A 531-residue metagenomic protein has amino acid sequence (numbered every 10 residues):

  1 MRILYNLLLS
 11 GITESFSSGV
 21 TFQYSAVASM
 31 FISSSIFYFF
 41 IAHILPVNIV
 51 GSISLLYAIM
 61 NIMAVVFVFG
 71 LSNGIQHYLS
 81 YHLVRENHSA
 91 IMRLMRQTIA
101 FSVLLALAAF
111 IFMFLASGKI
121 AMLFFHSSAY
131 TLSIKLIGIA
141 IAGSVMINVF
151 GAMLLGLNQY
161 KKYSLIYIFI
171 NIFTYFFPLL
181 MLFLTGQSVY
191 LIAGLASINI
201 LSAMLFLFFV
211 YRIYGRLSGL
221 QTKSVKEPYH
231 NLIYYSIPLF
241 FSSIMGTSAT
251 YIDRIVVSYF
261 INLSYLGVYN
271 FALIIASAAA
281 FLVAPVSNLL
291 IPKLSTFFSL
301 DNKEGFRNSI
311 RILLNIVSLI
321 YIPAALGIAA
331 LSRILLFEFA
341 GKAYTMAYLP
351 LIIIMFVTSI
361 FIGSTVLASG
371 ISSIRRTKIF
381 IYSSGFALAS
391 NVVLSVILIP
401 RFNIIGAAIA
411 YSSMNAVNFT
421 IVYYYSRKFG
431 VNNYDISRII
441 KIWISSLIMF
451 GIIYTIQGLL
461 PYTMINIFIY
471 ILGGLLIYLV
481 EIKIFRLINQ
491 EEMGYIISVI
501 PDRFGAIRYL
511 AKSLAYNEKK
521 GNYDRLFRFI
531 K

Functional and structural regions predicted by a protein language model:
M1-S34, S89-R96, T131, V210 (+2 more regions): N-terminal membrane topogenesis motif
R2-F16, V189, F206-T250, L289 (+3 more regions): Interhelical loop/hinge segments that connect adjacent transmembrane helices in multipass membrane
L8, I12-T13, S117-I137, L263 (+2 more regions): Interfacial segments at transmembrane-helix termini and the short loops linking adjacent helices
I12-H77, F101, F110-F114, A140 (+6 more regions): Signature of the first transmembrane helix
I32, A387, S437-E491, Y495 (+1 more regions): Transmembrane alpha-helical segments of multi-pass transport proteins
Y38-F39, F69-R85, G156, A272 (+3 more regions): Helix-loop junctions and terminal segments of transmembrane helices in multi-pass membrane transport/translocation
K135, L165-Y214, G385-V393, I404-Y425 (+2 more regions): Hydrophobic alpha-helical transmembrane segments
G143-Y167, V189, M355-F386: Membrane-interface junctions at transmembrane-helix termini in multi-pass inner-membrane proteins
